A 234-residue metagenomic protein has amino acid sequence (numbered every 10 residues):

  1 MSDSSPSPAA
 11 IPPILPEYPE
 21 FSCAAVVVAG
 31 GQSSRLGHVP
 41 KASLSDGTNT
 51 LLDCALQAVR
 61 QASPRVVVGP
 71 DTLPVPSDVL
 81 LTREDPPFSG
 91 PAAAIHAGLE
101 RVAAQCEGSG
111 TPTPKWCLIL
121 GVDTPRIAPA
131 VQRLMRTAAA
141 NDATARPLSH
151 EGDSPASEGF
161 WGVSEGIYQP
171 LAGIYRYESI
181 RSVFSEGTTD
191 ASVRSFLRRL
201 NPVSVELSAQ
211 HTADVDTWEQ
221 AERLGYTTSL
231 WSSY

Functional and structural regions predicted by a protein language model:
D3, P8-A191, S195-H211, W218-A221 (+1 more regions): Nucleotide and nucleotide-moiety/phosphate-recognizing core
Y234: Acidic, PIN/NYN-like endoribonuclease modules and their adjacent C-terminal/linker elements
